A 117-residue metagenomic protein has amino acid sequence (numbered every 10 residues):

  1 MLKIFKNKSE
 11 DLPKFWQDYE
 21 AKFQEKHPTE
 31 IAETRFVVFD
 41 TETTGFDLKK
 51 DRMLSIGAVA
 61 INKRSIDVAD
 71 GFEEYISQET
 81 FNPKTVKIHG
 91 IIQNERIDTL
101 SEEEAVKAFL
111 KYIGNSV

Functional and structural regions predicted by a protein language model:
M1-S9: Topogenic membrane-insertion module of multi-pass membrane proteins
K3-I4, K14-F39, T43-V117: Conserved non-catalytic scaffold segment of RNase H-like nuclease domains
